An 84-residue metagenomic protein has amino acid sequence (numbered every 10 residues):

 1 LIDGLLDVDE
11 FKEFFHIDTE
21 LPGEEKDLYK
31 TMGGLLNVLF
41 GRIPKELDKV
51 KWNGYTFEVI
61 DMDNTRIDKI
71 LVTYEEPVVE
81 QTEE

Functional and structural regions predicted by a protein language model:
L1-E84: Cytosolic regulatory modules rich in charged/polar residues
